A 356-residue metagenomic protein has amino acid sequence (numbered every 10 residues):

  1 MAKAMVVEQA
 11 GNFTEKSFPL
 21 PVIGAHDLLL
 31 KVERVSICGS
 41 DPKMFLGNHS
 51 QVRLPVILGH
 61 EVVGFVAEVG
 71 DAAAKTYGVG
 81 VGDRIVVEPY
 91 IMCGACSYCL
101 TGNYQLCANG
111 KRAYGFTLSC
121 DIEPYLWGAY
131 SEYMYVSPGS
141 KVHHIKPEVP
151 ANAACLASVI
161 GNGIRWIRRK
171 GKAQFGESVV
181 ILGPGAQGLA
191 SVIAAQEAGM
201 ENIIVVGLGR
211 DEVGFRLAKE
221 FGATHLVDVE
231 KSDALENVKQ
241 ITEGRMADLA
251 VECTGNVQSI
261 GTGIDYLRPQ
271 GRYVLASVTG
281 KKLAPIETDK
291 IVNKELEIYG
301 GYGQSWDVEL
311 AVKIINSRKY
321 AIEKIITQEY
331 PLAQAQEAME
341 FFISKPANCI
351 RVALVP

Functional and structural regions predicted by a protein language model:
A2-A4, S232-D233, Q240, L249 (+2 more regions): C-terminal hydrophobic helical "lid"/dimerization subdomain of Rossmann-like NAD(P)H-dependent oxidoreductases
P21-V35, H49-L100, S140, K146-E148: Glycine-rich beta-strand-centered segment in the early N-terminal region that forms part of a ligand/cofactor-binding
Y77-V79, A173, L267: Short, well-ordered loop/turn sites that connect or cap secondary structure elements
G82, G176, A223, G244-A247 (+1 more regions): Local beta-strand N-terminus motif with an aromatic residue
A95-L182: NAD(P)H dinucleotide-binding glycine-rich loop of Rossmann-like/cofactor-binding domains, especially the beta1-alpha1
N162, Q187, R210: Hydrophobic/small residue at the entry helix of a nucleotide-binding pocket
I181, Q196-T262: Adenosine-nucleotide cofactor-binding segment
M200, V213-K219, N256-K319, V355-P356: Glycine-rich phosphate-binding loop and adjacent beta-alpha segment of Rossmann(oid) nucleotide-cofactor-binding
